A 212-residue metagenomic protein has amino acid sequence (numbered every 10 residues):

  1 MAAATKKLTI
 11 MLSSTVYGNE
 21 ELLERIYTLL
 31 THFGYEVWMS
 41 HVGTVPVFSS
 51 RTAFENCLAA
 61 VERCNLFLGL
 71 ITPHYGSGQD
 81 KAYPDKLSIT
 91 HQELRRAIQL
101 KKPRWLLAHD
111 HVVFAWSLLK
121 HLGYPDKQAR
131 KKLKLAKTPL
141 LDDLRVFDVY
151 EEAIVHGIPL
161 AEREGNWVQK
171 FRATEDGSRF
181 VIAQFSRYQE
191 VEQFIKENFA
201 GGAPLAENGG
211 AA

Functional and structural regions predicted by a protein language model:
M1-A212: Conserved catalytic or regulatory cores that recognize and/or transform ribose-phosphate-containing ligands
